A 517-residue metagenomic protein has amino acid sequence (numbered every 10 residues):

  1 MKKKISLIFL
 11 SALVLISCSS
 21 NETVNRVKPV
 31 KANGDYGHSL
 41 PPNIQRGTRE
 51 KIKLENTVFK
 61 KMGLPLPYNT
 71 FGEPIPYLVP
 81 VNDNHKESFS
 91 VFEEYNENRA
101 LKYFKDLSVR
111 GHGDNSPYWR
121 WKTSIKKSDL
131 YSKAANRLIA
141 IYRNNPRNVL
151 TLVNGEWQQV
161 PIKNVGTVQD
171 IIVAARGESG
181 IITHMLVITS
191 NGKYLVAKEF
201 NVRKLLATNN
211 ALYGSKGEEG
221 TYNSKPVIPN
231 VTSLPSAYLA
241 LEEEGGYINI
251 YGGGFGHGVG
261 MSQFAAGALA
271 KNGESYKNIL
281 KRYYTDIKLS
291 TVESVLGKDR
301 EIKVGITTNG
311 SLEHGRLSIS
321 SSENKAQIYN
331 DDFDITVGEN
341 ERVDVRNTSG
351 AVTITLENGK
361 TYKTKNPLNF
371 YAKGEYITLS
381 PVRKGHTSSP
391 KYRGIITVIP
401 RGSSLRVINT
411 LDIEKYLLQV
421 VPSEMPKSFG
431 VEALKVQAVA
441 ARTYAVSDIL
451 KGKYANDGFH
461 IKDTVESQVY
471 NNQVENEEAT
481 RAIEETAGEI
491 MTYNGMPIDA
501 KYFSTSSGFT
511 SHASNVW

Functional and structural regions predicted by a protein language model:
M1-W517: Conserved, single-site charged/polar hotspot
